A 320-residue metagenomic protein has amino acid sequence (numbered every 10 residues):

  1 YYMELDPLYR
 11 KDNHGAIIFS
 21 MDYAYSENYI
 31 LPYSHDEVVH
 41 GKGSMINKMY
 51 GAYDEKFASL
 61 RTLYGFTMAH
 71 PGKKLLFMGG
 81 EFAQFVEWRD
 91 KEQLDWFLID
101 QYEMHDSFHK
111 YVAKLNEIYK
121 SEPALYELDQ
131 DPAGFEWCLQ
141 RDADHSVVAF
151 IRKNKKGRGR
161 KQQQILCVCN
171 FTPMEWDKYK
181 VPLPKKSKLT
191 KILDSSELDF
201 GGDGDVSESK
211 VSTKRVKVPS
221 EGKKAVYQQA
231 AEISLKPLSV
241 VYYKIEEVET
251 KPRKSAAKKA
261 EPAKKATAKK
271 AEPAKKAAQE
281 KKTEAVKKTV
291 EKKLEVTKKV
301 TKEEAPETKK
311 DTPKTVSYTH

Functional and structural regions predicted by a protein language model:
Y1-I17: Substrate-binding/catalytic cleft of secreted carbohydrate-active enzymes, primarily glycoside hydrolases
Y1-L5, Y23, W88: Substrate-binding cleft/loops of secretory-pathway carbohydrate-active enzymes
Y9-D12, Y29, D36, G41-L76 (+4 more regions): Carbohydrate-interacting/catalytic domains
S20-Y23, T67-M68: Short secondary-structure boundary/capping segments within folded domains
D22-Y25, R160: Extracellular/periplasmic catalytic domains that process cell-envelope and extracellular macromolecules
